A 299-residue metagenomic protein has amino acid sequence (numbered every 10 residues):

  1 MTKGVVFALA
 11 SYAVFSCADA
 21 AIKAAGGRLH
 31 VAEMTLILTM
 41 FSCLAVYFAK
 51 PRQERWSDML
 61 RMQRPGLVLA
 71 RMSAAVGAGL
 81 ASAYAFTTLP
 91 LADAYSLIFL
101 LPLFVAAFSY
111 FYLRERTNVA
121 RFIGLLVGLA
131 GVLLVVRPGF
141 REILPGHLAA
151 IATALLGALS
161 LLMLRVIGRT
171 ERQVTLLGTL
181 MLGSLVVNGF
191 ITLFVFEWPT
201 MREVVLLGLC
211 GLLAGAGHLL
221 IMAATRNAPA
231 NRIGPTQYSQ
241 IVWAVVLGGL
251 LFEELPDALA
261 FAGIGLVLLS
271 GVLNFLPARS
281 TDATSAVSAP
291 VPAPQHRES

Functional and structural regions predicted by a protein language model:
M1-A10, C43-A70, V119, L182-L209 (+2 more regions): Membrane-interface interhelical linkers
A13-C17, A21, L69-Y84, A152-M163 (+4 more regions): Hydrophobic alpha-helical transmembrane segments of multi-pass membrane transport proteins, especially secondary
S16, A20-K23, V31-A32, V46 (+3 more regions): Transmembrane alpha-helical segments that form core, pore/gating elements of small-molecule transporters/exporters
L29-L44, Y84-L101, I143-L156, T200-G215 (+1 more regions): Structural signature of hydrophobic alpha-helical transmembrane segments
S82-Y84, P102-I123, V242-F261: C-terminal transmembrane-helix exit sites in multi-pass transporters
Y95-L100, I167, E171-L182, H218-G249: Helix-helix packing/entry segments at the starts of transmembrane helices
A120-V136, T153, G157, L259-P277: Hydrophobic transmembrane alpha-helices of multi-pass small-molecule transport proteins
V242-S299: C-terminal-most transmembrane helix of multi-pass membrane proteins
